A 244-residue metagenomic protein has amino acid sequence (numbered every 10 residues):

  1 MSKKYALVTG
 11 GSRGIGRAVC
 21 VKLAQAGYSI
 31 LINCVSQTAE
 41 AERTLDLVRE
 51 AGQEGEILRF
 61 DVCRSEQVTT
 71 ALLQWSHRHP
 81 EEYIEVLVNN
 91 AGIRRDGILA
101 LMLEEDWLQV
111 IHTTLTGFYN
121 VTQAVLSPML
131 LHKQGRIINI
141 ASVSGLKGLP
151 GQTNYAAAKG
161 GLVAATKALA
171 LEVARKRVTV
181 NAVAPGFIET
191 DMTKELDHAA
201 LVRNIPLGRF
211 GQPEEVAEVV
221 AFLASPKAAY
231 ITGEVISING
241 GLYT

Functional and structural regions predicted by a protein language model:
Y5, S12-G14: Conserved glycine-rich cofactor-binding loop
I84, I98-L99, D106-I111, I137 (+1 more regions): Substrate-binding pocket helix/loop in short-chain dehydrogenase/reductase
T122, A158, T166: Active-site helix of classical SDR
S127, L171-E172, A229: Alpha-helical segment proximal to the catalytic Tyr-Lys
S142: Residue(s) in the substrate-gating loop at a strand-loop-helix junction that position the organic substrate next
L146-K147, A199, R203-N204, A221 (+1 more regions): Short C-terminal tail/terminal secondary-structure segment of NAD(P)H-dependent dehydrogenase/reductase domains
A174, T179, I231-G233: Short, small/polar-rich loop/turn modules that mediate ligand/substrate recognition or access, typified
